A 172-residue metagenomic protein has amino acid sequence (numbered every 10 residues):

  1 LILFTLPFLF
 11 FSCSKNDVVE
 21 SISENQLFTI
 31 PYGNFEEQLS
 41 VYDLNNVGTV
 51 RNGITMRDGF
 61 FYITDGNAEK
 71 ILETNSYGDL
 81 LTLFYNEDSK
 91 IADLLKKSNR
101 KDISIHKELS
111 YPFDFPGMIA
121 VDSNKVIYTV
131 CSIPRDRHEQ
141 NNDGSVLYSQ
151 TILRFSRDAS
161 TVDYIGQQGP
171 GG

Functional and structural regions predicted by a protein language model:
L1-C13: Sec-dependent bacterial lipoprotein signal peptides
C13-G172: Eukaryotic scaffold repeat domains enriched in small/polar residues
